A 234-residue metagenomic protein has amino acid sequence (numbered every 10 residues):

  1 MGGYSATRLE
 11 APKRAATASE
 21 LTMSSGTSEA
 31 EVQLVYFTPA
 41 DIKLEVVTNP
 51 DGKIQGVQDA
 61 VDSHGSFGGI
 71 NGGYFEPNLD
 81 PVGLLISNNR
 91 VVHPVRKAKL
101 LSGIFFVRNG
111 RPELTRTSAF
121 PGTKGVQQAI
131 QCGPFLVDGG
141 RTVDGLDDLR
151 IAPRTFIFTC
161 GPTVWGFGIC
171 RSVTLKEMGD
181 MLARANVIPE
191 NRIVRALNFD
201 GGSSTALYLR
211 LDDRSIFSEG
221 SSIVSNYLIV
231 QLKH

Functional and structural regions predicted by a protein language model:
M1-R96, G168: Zymogen propeptides
G2-S25, T142, L211-H234: Flexible, D/E/H-enriched segments
A30-V32, S63-H64, Q131, A152 (+1 more regions): Extracytoplasmic
L34, I104, F156: Short, surface-exposed charged micro-motifs
T38-A40, F106-R111, D138-G139, T159-T163 (+2 more regions): Short acidic-glycine loop/turn motifs at beta-strand connectors
Q55-Q58, T123-Q128, T155-F156, K176-M181: A short, polar/proline- and glycine-enriched secondary-structure boundary/capping micro-motif
F75-D148: Active-site-adjacent helix-turn-beta-strand microarchitecture at beta-sheet edges that either contains or buttresses
L79-K99, D147-F199, S203-H234: Conserved, well-ordered active-site substructure
